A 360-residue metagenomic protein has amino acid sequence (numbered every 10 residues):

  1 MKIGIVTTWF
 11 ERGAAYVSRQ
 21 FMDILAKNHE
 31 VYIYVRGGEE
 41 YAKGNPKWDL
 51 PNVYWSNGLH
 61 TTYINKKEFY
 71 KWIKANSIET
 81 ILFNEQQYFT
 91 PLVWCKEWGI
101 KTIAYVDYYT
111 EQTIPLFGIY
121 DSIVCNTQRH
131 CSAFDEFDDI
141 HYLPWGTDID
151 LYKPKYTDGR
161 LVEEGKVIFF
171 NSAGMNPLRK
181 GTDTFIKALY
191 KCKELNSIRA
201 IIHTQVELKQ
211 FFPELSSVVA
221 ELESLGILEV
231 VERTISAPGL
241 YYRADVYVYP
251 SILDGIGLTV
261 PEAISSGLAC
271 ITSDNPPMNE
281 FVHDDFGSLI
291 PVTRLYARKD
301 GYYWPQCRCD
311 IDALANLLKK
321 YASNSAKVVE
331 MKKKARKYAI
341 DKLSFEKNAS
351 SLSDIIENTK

Functional and structural regions predicted by a protein language model:
V6, R160-K180, I186-Y190, I201: Conserved donor-binding/catalytic core segment of Leloir-type glycosyltransferases
I114-P115, G146-G165: Acidic anion/phosphate-binding donor-loop and adjacent secondary structure in glycosyltransferase catalytic cores
F117, T234, G239-A244: Short alpha-helical donor nucleotide-sugar binding micro-motif in glycosyltransferases
D121-P154: Donor nucleotide-sugar binding/catalytic pocket of nucleotide-sugar-dependent glycosyltransferases
F212-I235: Nucleotide-activated donor-binding/catalytic signature segment of Leloir-type glycosyltransferases, i.e., the conserved
I252: Aromatic "clamp/platform" in nucleotide-sugar-dependent glycosyltransferases that forms part of the donor/acceptor
A269-T272, N279-V282, S288-L289: Short hydrophobic beta-strand element within catalytic cores of glycosyltransferases and related nucleotide-activated
R308-C309, A313, S323-I356: A charged, aromatic-enriched C-terminal amphipathic alpha-helix characteristic of glycosyltransferases across folds
